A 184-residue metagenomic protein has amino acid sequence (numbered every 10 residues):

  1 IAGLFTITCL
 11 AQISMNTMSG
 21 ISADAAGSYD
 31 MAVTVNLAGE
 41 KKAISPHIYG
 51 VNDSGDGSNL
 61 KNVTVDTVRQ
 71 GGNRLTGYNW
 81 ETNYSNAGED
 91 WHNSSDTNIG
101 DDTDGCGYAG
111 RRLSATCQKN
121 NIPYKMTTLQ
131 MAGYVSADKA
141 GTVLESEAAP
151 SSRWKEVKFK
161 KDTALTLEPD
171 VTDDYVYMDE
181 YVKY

Functional and structural regions predicted by a protein language model:
A2-N16: Bacterial N-terminal signal peptides
A11, S22-A26: Boundary at the C-terminal end of the N-terminal hydrophobic targeting segment
G27-Y184: N-terminal catalytic cores of secreted or lumenal carbohydrate-active enzymes
